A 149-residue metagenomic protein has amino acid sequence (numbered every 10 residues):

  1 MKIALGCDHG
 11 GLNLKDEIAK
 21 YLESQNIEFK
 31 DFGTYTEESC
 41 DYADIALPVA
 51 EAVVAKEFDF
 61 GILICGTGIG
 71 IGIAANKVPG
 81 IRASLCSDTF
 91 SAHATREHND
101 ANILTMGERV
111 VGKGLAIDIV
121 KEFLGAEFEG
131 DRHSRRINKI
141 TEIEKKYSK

Functional and structural regions predicted by a protein language model:
K2-G6, G10-G11, T89-K149: C-terminal binding/interaction regions
A4-S24: Glycine-rich phosphate/diphosphate-binding loop of Rossmann-like nucleotide-binding domains
G6, F32-T34, C86: Conserved beta-strand termini and adjacent loop/short-helix elements that scaffold enzyme active sites in alpha/beta
D16-A19, I73-K77, I117: Short amphipathic alpha-helical segments
E28-S39: A short beta-strand-loop structural module common to alpha/beta enzyme folds
I45-L85: Helix-adjacent hinge/juxtasegments
